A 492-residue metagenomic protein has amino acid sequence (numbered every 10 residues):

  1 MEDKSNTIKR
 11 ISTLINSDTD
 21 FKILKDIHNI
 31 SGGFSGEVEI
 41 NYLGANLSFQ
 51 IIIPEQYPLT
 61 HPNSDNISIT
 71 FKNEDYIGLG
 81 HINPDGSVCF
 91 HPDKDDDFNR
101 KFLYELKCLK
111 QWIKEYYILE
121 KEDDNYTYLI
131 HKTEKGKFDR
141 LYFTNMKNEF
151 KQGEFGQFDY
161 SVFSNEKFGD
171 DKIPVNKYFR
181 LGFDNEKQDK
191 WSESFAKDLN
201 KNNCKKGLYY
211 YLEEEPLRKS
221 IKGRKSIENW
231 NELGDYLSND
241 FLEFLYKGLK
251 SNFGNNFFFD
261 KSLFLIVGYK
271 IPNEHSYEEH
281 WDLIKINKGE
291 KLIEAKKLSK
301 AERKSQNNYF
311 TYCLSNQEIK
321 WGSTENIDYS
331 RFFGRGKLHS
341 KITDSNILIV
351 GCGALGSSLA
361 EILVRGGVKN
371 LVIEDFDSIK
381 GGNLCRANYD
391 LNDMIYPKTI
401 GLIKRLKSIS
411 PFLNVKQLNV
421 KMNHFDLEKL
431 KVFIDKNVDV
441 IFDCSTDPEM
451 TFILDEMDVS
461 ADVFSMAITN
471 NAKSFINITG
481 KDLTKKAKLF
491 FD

Functional and structural regions predicted by a protein language model:
K22-H91, N99-L103: Compact alpha/beta protein-protein interaction domains typified by the UBC
H81-G136: Domain-level detector for trafficking modules
E134, M146-D344: Glycine/serine-rich phosphate-binding loop and adjoining beta1-alpha1 elements at the start of nucleotide-handling
L338-S378: Glycine-rich adenosine-cofactor-binding loop
N346, D439-V440, D462: Structural motif
F376-F412: Glycine-rich phosphate-binding loop and adjoining beta1-alpha1-beta2 segment of Rossmann-like nucleotide-binding folds
I403-V438, S445-P448: A structured beta-alpha segment of the ubiquitous adenosine-cofactor-binding alpha/beta core
I468-D492: Adenosine-phosphate binding glycine-rich loop
